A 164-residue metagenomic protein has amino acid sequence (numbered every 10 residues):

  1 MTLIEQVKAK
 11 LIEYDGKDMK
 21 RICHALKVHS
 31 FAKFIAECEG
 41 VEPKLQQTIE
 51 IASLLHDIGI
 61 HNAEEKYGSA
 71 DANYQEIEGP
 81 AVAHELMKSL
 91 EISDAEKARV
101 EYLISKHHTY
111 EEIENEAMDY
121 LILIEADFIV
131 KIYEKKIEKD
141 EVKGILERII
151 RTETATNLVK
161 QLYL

Functional and structural regions predicted by a protein language model:
M1-A9, S53-G59: Short alpha-helical hairpin
T2, E13-E42, L55, I92 (+1 more regions): Divalent metal-dependent phosphate-bond-processing catalytic cores, especially two-metal-ion Mg2+/Mn2+ enzymes that act
G16-K27, E65-E78: Active-site metal-coordination segments of metallo-dependent hydrolases
V28-F31, N73-S89: An active-site-proximal "capping" alpha-helix that borders the catalytic cofactor pocket
Q46-G68, G79, E101-H108: His-Asp-centered metal-binding catalytic motifs of divalent-metal-dependent phosphohydrolases/nucleases
L86, L90, A98, L103-K106: Mid-chain, well-packed structural core segment of small domains
